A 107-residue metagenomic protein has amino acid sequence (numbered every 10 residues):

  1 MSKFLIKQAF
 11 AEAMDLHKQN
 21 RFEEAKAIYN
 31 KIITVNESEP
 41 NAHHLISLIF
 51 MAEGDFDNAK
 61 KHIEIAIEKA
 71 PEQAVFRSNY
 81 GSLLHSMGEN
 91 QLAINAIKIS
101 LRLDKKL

Functional and structural regions predicted by a protein language model:
I6, P40-N41, A74-V75, K106: Helix-start (N-cap) detector for alpha-helical repeat units in TPR-like alpha-solenoids, especially tetratricopeptide
